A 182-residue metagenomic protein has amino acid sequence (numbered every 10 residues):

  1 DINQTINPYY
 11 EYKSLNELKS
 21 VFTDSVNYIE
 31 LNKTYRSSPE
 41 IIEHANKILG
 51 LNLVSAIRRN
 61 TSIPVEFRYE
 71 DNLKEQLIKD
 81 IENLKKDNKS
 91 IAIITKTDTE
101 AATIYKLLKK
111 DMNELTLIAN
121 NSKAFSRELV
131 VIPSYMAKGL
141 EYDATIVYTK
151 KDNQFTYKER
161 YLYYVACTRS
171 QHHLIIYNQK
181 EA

Functional and structural regions predicted by a protein language model:
D1-A182: Conserved helicase motor core of SF1/SF2 NTP-dependent helicases
